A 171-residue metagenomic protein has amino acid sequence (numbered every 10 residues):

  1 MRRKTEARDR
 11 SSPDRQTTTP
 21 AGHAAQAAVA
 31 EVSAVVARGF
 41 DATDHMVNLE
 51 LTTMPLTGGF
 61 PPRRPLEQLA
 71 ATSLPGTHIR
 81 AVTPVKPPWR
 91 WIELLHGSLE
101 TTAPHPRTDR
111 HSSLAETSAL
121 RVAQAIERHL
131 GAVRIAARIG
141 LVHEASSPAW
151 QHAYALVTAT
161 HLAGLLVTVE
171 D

Functional and structural regions predicted by a protein language model:
M1-S147: N-terminal domain-onset segments
H129-D171: Amphipathic alpha-helical binding modules
